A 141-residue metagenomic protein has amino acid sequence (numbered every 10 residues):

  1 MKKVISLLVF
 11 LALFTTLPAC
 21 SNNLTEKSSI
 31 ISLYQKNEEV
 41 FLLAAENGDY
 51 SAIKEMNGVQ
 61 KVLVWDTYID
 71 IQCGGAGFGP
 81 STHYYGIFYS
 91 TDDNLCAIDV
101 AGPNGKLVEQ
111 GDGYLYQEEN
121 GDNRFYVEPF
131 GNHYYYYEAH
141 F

Functional and structural regions predicted by a protein language model:
M1-P18: Sec-dependent bacterial lipoprotein signal peptides
K3, N22, Y116-E118: Hydrophobic alpha-helical segments, principally membrane-spanning helices and signal/leader peptides
S6, K27, N120: Residue-level detector of functional hotspots within protein domains
L11, L17, F41, G48 (+3 more regions): Residue-level detector of solvent-exposed, low-hydrophobicity positions
L17-Q72, G77: N-terminal export/targeting and maturation segments
Q60-F141: Extracytoplasmic electrostatic interaction patches
